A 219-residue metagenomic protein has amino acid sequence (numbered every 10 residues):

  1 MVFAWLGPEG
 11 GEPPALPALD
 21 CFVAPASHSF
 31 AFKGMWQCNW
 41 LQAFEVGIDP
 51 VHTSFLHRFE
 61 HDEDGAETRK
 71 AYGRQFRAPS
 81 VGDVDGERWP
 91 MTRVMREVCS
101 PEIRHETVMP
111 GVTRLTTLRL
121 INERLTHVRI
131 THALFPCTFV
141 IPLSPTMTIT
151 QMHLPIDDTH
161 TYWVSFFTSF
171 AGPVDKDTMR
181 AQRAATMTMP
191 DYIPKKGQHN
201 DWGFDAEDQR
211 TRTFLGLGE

Functional and structural regions predicted by a protein language model:
F3-E219: C-terminal catalytic domain of Rieske-type non-heme iron oxygenases
